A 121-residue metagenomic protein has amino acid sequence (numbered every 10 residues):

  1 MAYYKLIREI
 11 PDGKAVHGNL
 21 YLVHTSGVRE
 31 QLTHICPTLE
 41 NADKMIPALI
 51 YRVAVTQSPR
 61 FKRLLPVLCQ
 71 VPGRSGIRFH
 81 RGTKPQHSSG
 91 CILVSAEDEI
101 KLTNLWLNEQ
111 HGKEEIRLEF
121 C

Functional and structural regions predicted by a protein language model:
M1-I92, E99-N104, Q110-C121: Cell wall/extracellular polymer interaction/catalysis modules
